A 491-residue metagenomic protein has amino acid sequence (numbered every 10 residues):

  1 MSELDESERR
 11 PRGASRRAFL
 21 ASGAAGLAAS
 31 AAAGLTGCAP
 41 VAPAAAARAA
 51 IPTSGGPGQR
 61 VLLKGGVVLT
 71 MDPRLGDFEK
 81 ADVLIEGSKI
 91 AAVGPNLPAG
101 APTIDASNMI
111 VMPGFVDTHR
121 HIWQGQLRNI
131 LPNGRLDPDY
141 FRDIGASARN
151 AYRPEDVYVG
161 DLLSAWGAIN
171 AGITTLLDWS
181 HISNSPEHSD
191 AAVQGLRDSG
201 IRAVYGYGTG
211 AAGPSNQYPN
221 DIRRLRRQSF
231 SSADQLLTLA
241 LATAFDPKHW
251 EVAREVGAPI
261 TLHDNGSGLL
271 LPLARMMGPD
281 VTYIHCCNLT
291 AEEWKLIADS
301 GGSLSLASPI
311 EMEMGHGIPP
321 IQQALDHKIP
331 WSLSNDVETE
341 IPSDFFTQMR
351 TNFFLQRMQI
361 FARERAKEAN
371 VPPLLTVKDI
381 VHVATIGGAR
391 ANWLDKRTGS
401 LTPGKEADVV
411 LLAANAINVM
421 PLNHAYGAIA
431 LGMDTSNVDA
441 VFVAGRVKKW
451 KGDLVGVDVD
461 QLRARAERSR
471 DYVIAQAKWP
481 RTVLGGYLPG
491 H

Functional and structural regions predicted by a protein language model:
M1-S15: N-terminal secretory signal peptides
G23, R48-L62, V68-P113: Histidine-rich, glycine-flanked metal-binding segment
P52, I182-W294: Metal-coordinating catalytic core of metallo-dependent amide/deamination hydrolases
P57-K64, P98-D139, L162, I169-N170: Replace "His-x-His-based motif
Q126-V157, S267-D280, S300-S303, T351-L375: Active-site gating loops and adjacent loop-to-helix segments of metal-dependent hydrolytic enzymes
R128-I201, N220-S232, E467-S469: Alpha-helical scaffold segments that flank or form the walls of functional sites
I321-A416, G432: His/Asp/Glu-enriched, well-ordered alpha-helical/loop segment that forms or immediately abuts the divalent-metal
E406-R463: C-terminal cap of metal-dependent C-N hydrolases
